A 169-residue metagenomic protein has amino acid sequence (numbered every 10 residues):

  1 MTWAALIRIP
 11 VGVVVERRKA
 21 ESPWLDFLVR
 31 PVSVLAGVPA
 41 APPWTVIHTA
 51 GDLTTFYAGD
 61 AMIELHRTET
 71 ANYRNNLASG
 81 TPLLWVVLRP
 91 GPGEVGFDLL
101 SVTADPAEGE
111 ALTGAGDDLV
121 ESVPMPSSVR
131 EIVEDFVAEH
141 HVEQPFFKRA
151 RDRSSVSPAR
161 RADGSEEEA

Functional and structural regions predicted by a protein language model:
M1-S127, V142-A169: Terminal targeting/leader modules
V129-H141: Amphipathic alpha-helical interface segments used for dimerization/assembly
